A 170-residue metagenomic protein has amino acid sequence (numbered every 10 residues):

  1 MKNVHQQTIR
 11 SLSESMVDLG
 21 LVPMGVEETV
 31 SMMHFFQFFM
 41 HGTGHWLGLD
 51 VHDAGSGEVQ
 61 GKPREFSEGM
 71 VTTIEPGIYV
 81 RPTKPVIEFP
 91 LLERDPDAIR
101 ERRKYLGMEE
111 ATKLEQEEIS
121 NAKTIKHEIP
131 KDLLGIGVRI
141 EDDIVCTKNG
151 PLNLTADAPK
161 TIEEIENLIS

Functional and structural regions predicted by a protein language model:
M1-S170: Active-site neighborhoods and metal-handling regions in enzymes and metal-associated proteins
